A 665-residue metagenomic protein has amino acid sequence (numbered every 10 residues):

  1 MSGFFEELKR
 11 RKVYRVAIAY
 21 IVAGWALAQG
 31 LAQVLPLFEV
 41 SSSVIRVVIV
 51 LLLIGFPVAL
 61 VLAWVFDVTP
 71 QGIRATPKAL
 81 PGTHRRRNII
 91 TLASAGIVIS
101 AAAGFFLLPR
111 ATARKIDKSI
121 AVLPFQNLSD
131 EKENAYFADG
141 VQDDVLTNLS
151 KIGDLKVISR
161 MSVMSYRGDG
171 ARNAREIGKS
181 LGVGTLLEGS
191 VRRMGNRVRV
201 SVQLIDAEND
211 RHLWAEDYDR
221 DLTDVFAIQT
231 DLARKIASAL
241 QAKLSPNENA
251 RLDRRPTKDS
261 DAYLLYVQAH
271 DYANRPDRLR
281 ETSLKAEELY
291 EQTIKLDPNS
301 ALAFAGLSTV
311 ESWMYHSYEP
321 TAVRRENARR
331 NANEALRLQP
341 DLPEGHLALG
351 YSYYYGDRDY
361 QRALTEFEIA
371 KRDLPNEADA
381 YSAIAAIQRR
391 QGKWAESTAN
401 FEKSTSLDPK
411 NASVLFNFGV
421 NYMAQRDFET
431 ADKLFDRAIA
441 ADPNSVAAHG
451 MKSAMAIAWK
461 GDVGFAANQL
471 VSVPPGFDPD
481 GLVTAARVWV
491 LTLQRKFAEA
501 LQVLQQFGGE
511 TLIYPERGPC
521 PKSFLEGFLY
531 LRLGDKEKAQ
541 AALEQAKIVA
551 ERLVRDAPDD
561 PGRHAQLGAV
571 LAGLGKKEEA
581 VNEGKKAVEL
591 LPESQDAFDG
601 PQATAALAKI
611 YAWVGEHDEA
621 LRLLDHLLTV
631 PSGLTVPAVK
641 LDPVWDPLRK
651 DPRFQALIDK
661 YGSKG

Functional and structural regions predicted by a protein language model:
M1-F106, G182, R211: An N-terminal, helix-rich hydrophobic module
E6, R85-K547, E551-R555, D559 (+6 more regions): Acidic, proline/glycine-rich low-complexity intrinsically disordered segments
I54-P57, W64-Q71, I152, A207 (+5 more regions): Phosphate/oxyanion-binding loops and surfaces in catalytic or ligand/nucleic-acid-binding neighborhoods
E544, K585-V588, L624-V630, G662: TPR/TPR-like (Sel1-like) alpha-helical repeat modules
A569-G573, A608, A612-W613, F654: C-terminal substrate/ligand-recognition segments
A580-T604: Generic long, charged, amphipathic alpha-helical segments
A608-D646: C-terminal structured "cap/appendage" subdomains that terminate the fold
A638-G665: Terminal, low-structured helical/coil segments at or just beyond the last alpha-helical repeat
